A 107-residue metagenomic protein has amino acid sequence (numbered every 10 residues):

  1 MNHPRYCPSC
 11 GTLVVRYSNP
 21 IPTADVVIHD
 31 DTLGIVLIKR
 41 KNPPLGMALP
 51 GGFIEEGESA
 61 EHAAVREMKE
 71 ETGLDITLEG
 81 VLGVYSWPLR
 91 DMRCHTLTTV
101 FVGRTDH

Functional and structural regions predicted by a protein language model:
M1-D25: Acidic, metal-coordinating catalytic segment for phosphate/diphosphate chemistry, firing primarily on the Nudix
N2, N19-I21, D30, R93-T96: A generic fold-level signal
G11-V14, G51-F53, Y85, T105-H107: Short, well-ordered turn and helix-capping elements at secondary-structure junctions
I21-T23, P44, L49, I76 (+1 more regions): Short connector loops at helix/strand junctions that flank enzyme active sites, especially segments positioning acidic
A24, D30-E71: Conserved Nudix-box catalytic region and its N-terminal flanking loop in Nudix hydrolases and closely related
D75-V84: A short coil-to-beta-strand element that immediately follows conserved catalytic motifs
Y85-H107: Active-site-adjacent beta-strand/loop module that shapes the phosphate/pyrophosphate-binding cleft
